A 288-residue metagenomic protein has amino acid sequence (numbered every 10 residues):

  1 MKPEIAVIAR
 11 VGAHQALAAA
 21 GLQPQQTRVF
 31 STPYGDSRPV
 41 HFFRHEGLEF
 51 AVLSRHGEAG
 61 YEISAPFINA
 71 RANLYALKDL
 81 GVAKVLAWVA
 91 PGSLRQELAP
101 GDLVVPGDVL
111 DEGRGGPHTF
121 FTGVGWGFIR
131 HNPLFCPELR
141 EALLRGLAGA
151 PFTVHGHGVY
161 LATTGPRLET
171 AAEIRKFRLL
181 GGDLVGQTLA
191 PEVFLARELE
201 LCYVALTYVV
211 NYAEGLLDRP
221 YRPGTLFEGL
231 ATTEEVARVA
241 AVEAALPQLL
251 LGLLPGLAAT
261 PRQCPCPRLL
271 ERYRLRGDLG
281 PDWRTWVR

Functional and structural regions predicted by a protein language model:
M1-H131: Metabolite-binding pocket within alpha/beta catalytic cores that recognizes anionic/polar moieties
L74, I174, A190-V193: Generic hydrophobic/aromatic pocket-lining and core-packing "Φ" positions
K78-G81, R178, R197: Non-catalytic positions within long, well-ordered alpha-helices that form the structural scaffold/packing of enzyme
A83-K84, D183, C202: Short acidic/polar active-site loop segments enriched in Thr and Asp
W88-I174, L179-L180: Mid-sequence, gly/pro-rich, charge-dense loop/helix-turn segments that line enzyme active sites
Q187-A231: Zn-dependent metallopeptidase/amidohydrolase metal-coordination segment
E214-L270: His/Asp/Glu-rich mid-to-C-terminal helical/loop segments that flank catalytic regions of hydrolases
R262-R288: A short, charged, Gly/Pro-tolerant segment at domain boundaries
